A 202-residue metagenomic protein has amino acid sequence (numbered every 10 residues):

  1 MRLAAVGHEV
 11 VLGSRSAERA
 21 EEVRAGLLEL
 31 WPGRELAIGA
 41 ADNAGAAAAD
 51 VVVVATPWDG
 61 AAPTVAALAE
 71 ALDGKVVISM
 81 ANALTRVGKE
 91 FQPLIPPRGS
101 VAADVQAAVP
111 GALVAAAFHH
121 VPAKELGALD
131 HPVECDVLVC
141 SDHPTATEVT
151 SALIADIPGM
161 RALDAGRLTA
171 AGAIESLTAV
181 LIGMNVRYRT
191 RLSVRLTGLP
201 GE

Functional and structural regions predicted by a protein language model:
M1-E29, D156: NAD(P)+-binding Rossmann beta1-loop-alpha1 motif at the extreme N-terminus of oxidoreductases
E21, A48, G74, G111-V114: A glycine-biased structural micro-motif
L30-V76, A83-K89: Rossmann-like NAD(P)-binding element
V77-G99, A116: Conserved Rossmann-fold NAD(P)-dependent oxidoreductase catalytic core, especially the SDR/UDP-sugar
E90-R98, G127-T145: Short beta-strand and adjoining strand-loop segment in the mid-core of the Rossmann-like NAD(P)-dependent dehydrogenase
L113-P122, G166: Conserved beta-loop-beta element that borders a ligand/cofactor-binding pocket
C135-E202: Active-site-lining helix/loop region of Rossmann-like oxidoreductase modules
